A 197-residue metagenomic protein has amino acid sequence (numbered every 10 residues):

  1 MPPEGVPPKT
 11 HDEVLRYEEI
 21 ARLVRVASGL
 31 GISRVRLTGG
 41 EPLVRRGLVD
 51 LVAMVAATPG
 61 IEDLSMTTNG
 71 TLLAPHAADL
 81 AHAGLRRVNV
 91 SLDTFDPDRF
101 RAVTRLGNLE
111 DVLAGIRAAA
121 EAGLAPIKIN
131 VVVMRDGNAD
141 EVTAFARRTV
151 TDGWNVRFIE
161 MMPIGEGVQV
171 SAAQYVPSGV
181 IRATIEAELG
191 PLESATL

Functional and structural regions predicted by a protein language model:
M1-L15: Canonical Radical SAM [4Fe-4S] cluster-binding loop centered on the CxxxCxxC motif and its immediate flanking residues
E4-G5, P59, A125-I127, A172-G179 (+1 more regions): A generic short-segment signal for beta-strand/edge and adjacent turn/coil regions
E4-P8, F95-P97, P163-E166: A short, flexible beta-alpha/helix-coil linker loop
P7-P8, E62, D111, L192 (+1 more regions): Secondary-structure transition/capping residues
V14-R36, R45-N155, I159: Radical SAM/AdoMet-radical enzyme domain recognition
E41: Conserved G/P- and acidic residue-centered "switch" motifs that form tight phosphate/ATP-binding loops in soluble
N138-V142, R148-T151, N155-L197: A C-terminal junction/extension of Radical SAM enzymes
